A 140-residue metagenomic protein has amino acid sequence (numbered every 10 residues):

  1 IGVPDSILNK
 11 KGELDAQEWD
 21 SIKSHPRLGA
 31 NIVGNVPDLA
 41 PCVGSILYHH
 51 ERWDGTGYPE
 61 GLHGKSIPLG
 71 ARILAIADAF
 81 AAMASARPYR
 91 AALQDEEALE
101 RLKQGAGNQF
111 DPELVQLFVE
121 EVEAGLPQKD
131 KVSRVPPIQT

Functional and structural regions predicted by a protein language model:
I1-T140: Metal-dependent catalytic cores of enzymes that make or break cyclic nucleotides and related phosphoester linkages
